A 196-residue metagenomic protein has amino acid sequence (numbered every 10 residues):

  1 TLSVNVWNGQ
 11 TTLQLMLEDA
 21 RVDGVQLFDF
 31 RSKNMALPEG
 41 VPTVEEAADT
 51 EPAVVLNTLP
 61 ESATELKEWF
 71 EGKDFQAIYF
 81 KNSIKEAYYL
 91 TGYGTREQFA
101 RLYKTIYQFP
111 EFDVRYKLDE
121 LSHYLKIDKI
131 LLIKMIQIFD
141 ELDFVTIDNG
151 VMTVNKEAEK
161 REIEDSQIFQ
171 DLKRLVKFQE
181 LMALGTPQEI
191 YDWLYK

Functional and structural regions predicted by a protein language model:
T1-V6, K129, D165-F169: OB-fold and OB-like single-stranded nucleic-acid-recognition modules and their adjacent interaction interfaces
V4-E51, E61: A short, well-structured beta->alpha microelement
L56-G94: Long, low-complexity, charged/polar intrinsically disordered regions in eukaryotic proteins
Y93-D119, H123: Short amphipathic alpha-helical interface segments
K126-E141: Short amphipathic alpha-helical interaction segments
D140-V151: A short, conserved structural fragment
V151-E157: Minor-groove-contacting beta-hairpin "wing" of winged helix-turn-helix DNA-binding domains
A158-K196: Short, amphipathic alpha-helical interaction segments positioned at domain boundaries
